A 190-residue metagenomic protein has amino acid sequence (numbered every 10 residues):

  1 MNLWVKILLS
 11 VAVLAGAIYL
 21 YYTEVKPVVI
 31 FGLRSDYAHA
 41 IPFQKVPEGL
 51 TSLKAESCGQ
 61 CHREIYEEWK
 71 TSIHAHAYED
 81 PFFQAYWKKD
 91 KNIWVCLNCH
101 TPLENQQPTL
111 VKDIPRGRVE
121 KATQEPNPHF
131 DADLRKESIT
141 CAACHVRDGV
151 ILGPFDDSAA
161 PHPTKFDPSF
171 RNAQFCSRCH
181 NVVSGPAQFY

Functional and structural regions predicted by a protein language model:
M1-L14, L20: N-terminal Sec-pathway targeting helices
A17-Y190: Sequence context of c-type cytochrome heme-c attachment sites
